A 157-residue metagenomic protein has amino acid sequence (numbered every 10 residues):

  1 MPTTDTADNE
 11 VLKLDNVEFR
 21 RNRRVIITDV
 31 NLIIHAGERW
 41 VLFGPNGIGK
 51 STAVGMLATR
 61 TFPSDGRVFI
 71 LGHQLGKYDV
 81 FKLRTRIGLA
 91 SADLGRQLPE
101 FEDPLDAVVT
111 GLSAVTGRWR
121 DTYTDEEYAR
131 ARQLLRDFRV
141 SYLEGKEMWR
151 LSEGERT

Functional and structural regions predicted by a protein language model:
L12, I26-D29, E144: Conserved structural motif at the start of ABC-family nucleotide-binding domains
R24-V25, F81: Short coil-to-beta microelement around the adenine-binding A-loop and adjacent beta1/P-loop entry of ABC ATPase
F43-P45: The feature captures the beta-strand-to-loop junction immediately N-terminal to the Walker
A58: Helix-to-loop junction immediately C-terminal to a conserved catalytic motif
G66-G76, L83: Conserved ABC transporter NBD signature motif
A92-E153: ABC-family P-loop ATPase nucleotide-binding domains
